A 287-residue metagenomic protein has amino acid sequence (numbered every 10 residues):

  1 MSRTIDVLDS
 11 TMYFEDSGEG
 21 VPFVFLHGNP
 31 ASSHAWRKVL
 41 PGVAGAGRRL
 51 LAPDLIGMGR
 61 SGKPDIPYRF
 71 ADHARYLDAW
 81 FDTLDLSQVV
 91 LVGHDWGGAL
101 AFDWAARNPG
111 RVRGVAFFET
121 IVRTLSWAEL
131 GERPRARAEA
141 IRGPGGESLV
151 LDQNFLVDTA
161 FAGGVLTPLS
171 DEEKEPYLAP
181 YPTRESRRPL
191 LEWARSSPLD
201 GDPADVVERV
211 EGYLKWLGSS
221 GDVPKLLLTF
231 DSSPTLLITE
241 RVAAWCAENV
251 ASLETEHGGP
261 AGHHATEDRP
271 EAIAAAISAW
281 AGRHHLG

Functional and structural regions predicted by a protein language model:
M1-T4: Short, acidic/polar N-cap/turn motifs at the starts of alpha helices
V7-D16: A short loop-to-beta-strand scaffold at the N-terminal edge of the catalytic core in hydrolase folds
T11-M12, P30, H34-A35, L51 (+3 more regions): Flexible "cap/lid" subdomain of the alpha/beta-hydrolase fold that forms the substrate-access gate
V21-H27: Short beta-strand element of the alpha/beta-hydrolase
A35-L51: Short amphipathic alpha-helix adjacent to the substrate-entry channel of hydrolases
W36-R37, T239-E240, E267-E271: Conserved strand-to-helix beginnings and helix N-cap segments that scaffold or border functional pockets
V39, W80, W104, A276-W280: Hydrophobic residues on the short alpha-helix immediately C-terminal to a glycine-rich phosphate/catalytic loop
V250-G287: Catalytic active-site module of serine/aspartate enzymes centered on a nucleophile-bearing elbow/loop
